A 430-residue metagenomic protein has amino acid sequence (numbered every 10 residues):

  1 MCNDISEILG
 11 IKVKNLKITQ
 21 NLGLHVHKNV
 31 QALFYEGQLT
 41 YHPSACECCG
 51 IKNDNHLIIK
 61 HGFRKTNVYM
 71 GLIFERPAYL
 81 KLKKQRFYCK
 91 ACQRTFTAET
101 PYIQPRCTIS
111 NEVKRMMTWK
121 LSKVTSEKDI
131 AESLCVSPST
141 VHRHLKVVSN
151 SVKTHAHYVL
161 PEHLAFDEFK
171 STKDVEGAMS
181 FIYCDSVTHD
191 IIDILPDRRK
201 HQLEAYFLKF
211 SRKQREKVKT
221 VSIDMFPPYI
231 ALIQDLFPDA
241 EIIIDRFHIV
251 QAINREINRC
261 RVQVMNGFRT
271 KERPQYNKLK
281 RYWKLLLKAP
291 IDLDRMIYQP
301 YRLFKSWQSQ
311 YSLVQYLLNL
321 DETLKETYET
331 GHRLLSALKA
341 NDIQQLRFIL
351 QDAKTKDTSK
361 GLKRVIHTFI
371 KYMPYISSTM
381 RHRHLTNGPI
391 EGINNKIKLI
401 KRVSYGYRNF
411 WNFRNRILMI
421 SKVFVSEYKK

Functional and structural regions predicted by a protein language model:
M1-T100: Short, conserved DNA-binding cores of transcription-related domains
Y35, C89, I130, L164-F169 (+4 more regions): Short, conserved catalytic/metal-binding motifs centered on acidic residues
E75, L80-Q85, Q93-F169, E176: Extended interfacial segments that mediate partner engagement and assembly in macromolecular machines
C107-R115, D193, A340, K356-D357 (+1 more regions): Acidic, glycine-enriched active-site microenvironments
S122, A353-K430: Basic, amphipathic alpha-helical segments enriched in Lys/Arg and hydrophobic/aromatic residues
R143, V147-S222, P227-L232: RNase H-like nuclease fold core
D224, Q234-K278, E391: Conserved beta-strand -> loop -> alpha-helix junction used to position metal-binding or nucleic-acid-contacting
Y276-T358: Helix-loop elements that line ligand-binding/catalytic pockets
